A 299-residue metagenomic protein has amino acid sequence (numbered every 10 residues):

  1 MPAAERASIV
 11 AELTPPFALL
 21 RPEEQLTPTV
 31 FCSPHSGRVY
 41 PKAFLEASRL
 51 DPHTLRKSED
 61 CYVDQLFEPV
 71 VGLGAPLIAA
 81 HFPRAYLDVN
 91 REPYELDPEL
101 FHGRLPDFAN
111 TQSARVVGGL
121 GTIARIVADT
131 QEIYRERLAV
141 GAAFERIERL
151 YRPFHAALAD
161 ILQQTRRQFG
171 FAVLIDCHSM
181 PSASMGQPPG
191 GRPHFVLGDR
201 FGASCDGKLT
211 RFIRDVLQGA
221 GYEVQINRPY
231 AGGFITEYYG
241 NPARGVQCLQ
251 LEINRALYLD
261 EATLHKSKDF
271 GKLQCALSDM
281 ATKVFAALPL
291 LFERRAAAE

Functional and structural regions predicted by a protein language model:
P2-L174, S179-E299: N-terminal catalytic or cofactor-binding beta/alpha core of small enzyme domains
